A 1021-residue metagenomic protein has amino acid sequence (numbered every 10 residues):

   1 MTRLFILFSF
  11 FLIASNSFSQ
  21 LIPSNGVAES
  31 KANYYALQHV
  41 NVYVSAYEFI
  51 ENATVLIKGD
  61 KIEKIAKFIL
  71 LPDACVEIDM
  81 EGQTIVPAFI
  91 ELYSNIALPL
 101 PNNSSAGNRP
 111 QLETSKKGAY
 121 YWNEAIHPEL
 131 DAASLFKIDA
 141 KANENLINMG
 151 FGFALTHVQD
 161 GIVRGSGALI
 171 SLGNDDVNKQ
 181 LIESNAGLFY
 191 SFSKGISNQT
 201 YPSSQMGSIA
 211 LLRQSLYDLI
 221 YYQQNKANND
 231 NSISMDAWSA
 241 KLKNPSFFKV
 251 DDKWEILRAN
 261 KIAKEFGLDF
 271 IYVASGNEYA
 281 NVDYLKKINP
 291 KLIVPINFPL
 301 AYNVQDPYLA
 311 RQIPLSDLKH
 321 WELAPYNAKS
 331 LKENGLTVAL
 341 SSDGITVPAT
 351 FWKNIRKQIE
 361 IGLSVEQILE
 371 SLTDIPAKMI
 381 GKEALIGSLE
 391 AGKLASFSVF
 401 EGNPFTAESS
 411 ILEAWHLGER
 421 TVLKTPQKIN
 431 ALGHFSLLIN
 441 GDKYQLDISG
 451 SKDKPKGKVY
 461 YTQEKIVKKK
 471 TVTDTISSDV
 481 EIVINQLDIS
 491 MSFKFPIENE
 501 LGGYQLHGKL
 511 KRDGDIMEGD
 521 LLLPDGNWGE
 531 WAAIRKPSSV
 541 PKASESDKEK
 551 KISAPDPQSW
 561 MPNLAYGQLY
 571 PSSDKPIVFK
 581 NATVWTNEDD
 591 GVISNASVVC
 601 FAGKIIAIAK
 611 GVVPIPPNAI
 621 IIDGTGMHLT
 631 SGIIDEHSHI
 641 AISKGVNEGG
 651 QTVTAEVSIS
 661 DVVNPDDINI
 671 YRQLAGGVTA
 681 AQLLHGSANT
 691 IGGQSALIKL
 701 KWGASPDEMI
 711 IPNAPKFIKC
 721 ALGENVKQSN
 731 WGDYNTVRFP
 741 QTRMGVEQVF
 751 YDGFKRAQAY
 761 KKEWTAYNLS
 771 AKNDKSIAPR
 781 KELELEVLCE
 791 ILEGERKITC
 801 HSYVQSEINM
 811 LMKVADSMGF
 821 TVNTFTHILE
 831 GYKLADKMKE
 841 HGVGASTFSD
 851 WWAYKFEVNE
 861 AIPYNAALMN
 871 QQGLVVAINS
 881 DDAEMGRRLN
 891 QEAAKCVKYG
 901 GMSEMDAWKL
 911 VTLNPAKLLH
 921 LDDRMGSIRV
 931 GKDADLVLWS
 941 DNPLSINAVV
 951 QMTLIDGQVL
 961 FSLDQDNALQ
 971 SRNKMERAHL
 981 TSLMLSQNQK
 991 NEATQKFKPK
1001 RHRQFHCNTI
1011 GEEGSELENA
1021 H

Functional and structural regions predicted by a protein language model:
L21-E29, N33-Y34, V42, A46-A88 (+2 more regions): Histidine-rich, glycine-flanked metal-binding segment
P23-E29, Y34, V42-T54, A66-K67 (+10 more regions): Acidic, glycine-enriched loop/beta-strand segments at the rims of small-molecule binding/catalytic pockets
A28-Y35, L71, L423-S436, D447-K452 (+2 more regions): N-terminal helix-cap/turn-to-beta initiation motif at the start of protein domains
Y35, L71-A133, N148, I577 (+1 more regions): Replace "His-x-His-based motif
L37-N41, P426-D447, K454-T471, V480 (+2 more regions): Tryptophan-anchored aromatic micro-motifs
H39, R109-Y121, E129, P295-F400 (+6 more regions): His/Asp/Glu-enriched, well-ordered alpha-helical/loop segment that forms or immediately abuts the divalent-metal
Y93, L438-Q445, L487-S559, N563: Beta-sheet ligand-binding and adhesion/scaffold domains
D139-Y279, S410, H416, K511 (+8 more regions): Polyanionic/metal-chelating signatures
